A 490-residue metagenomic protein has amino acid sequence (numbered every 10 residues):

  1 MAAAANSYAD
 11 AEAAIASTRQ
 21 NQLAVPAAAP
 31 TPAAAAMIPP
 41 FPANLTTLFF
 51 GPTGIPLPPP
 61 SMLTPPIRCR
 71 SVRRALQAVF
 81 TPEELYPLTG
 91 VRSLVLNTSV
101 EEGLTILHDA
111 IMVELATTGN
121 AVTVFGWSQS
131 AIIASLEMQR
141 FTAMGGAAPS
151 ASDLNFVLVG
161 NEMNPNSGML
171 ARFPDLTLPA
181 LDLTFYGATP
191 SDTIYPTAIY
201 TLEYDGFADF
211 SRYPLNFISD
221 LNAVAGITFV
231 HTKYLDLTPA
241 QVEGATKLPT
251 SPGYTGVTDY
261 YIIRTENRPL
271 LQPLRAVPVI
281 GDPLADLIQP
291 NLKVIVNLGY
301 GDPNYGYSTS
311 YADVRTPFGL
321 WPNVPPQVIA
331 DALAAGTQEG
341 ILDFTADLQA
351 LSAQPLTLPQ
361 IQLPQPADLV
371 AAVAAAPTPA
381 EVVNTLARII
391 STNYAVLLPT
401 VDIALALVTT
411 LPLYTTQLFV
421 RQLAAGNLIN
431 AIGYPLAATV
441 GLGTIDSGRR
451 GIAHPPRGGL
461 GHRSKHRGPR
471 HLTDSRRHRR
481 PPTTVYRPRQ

Functional and structural regions predicted by a protein language model:
M1-Q490: A glycine-centric feature that highlights glycine-enriched low-complexity/repetitive segments and conserved glycine
